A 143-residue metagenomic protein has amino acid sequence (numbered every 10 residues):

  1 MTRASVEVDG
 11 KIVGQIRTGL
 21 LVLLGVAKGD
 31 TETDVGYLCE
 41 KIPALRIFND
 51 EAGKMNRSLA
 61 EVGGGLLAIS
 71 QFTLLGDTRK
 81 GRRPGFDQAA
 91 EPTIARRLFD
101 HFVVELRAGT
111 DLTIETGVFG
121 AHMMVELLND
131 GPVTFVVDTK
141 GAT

Functional and structural regions predicted by a protein language model:
M1-G85, R97-T143: N-terminal, polar/charged subdomain of small-to-medium soluble alpha/beta proteins
A89-R97: A short acidic, glycine-rich active-site loop that binds or catalyzes chemistry on phosphate/adenosine moieties
